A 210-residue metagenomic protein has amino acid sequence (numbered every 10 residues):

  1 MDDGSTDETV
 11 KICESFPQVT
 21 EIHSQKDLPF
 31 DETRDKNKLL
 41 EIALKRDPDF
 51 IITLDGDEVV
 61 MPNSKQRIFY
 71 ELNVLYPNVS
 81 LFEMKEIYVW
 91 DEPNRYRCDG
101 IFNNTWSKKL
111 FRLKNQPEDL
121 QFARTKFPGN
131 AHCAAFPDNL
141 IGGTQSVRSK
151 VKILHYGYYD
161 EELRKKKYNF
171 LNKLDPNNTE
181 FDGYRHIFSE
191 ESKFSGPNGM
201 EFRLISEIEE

Functional and structural regions predicted by a protein language model:
M1-D3, L54-D55, F82-K85: Short His-Asn-centered micro-motif
D2-I12, K26-P29: A conserved acidic beta->alpha catalytic loop
K11-E14, S64-Q66: Short amphipathic alpha-helical segments
S15-V19: Short, conserved SAM-binding/catalytic segment of Class I S-adenosyl-L-methionine-dependent methyltransferases
H23-D27, N37: CheY-like receiver
T33-N37, P62-E210: Catalytic-site signature of metal-activated, phosphate-bearing donor transferases, centered on the GT-A/GT-A-like
N37-F50: Active-site nucleotide-sugar/metal-binding loop of Leloir-type enzymes
D47-M61: Short beta-strand-to-loop acidic/aromatic patch adjacent to the donor-nucleotide binding site
